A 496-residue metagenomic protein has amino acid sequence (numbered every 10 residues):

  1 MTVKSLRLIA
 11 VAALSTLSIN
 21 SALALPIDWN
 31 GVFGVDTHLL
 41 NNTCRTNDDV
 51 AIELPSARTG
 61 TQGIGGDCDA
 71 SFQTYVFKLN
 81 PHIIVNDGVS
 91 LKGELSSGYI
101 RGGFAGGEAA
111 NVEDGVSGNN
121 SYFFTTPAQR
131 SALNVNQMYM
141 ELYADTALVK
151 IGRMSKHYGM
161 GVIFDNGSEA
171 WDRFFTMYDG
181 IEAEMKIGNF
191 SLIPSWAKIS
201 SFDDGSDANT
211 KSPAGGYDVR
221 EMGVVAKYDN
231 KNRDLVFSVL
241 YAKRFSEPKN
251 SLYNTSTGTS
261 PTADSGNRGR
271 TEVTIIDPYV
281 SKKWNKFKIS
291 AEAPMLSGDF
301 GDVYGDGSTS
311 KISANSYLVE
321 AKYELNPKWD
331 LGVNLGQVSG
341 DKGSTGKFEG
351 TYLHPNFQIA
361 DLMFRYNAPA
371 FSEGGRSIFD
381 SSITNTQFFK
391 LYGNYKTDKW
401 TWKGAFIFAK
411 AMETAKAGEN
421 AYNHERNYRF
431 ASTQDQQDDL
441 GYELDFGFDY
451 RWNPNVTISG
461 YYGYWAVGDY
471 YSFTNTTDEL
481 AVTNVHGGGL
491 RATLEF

Functional and structural regions predicted by a protein language model:
M1-I9: Bacterial N-terminal signal peptides that target proteins for export
I19-P26: Sec/Tat signal peptide C-region and signal peptidase I cleavage site
P26-G63, Q358, R365-G375: Short glycine/proline- and aromatic-enriched beta-strand/turn motifs that initiate or cap beta-hairpins
D36, V482-F496: Outer-membrane beta-barrel "beta-signal"
D36-N42, G88, E94, G98-G102 (+10 more regions): Structural signature of outer-membrane beta-barrel domains
L39-Y75, H82-Y139, A144-T146, H157-E169 (+4 more regions): Surface-exposed loop and membrane-interface regions of Gram-negative outer-membrane beta-barrel proteins
D145-V149, G167-T345, L391, K396 (+4 more regions): Signature for the C-terminal beta-barrel architecture of outer-membrane proteins
G346-I383: Flexible glycine-rich, low-complexity coil/linker segments exposed to the extracellular/periplasmic environment
